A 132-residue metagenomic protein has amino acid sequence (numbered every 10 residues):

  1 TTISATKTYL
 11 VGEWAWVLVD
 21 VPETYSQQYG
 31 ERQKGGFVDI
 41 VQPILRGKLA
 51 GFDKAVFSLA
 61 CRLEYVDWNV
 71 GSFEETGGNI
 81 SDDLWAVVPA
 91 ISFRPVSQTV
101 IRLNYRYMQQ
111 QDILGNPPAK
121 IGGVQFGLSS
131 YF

Functional and structural regions predicted by a protein language model:
T1-F132: Outer-membrane beta-barrel pore domains
